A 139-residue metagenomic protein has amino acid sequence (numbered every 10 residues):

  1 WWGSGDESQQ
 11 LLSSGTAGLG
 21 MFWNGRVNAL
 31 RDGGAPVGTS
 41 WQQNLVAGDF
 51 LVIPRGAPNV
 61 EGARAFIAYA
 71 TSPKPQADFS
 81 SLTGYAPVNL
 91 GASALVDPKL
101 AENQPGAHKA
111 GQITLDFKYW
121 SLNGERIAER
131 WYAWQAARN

Functional and structural regions predicted by a protein language model:
W1, G18, P36, N59 (+3 more regions): A general structural signal for well-ordered secondary-structure junctions
W1-S4, L45, P54-N59, Y119 (+1 more regions): Extracytoplasmic/periplasmic, Sec-exported soluble proteins
W1-S40: Ligand-binding pocket segment of bilobal, Venus flytrap-like solute-binding proteins
G3, E7, L11, T16 (+5 more regions): Extracytoplasmic/secreted proteins, especially bacterial periplasmic and envelope-associated proteins
L11, G15, L30-G33, Y69-P73 (+2 more regions): Structured segments of extracytoplasmic/periplasmic soluble domains in secreted or envelope-associated proteins
L45, D49, P54-Q112: Mature extracytoplasmic/periplasmic domains
K109-N139: Conserved C-terminal helix/tail region of periplasmic/extracytoplasmic solute-binding proteins
